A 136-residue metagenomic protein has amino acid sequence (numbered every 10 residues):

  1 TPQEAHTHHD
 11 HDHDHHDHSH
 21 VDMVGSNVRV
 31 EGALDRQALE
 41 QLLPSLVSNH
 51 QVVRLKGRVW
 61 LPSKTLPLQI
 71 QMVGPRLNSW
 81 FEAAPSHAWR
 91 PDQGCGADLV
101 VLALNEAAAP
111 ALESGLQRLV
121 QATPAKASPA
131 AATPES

Functional and structural regions predicted by a protein language model:
T1-D98, N105-S136: C-terminal accessory "lid"/substrate-recognition subdomains
